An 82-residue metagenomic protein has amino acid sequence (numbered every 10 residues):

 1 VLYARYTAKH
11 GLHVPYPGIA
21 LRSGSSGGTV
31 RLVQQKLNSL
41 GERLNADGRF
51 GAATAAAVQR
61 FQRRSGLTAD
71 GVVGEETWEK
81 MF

Functional and structural regions predicted by a protein language model:
L2-G48: Acidic, Ser/Thr/Pro/Gly-enriched interdomain connector segments
L37, V58-F61: Conserved hydrophobic/aromatic packing and binding residues within compact polymer-binding modules
Q62, V73: DNA major-groove recognition helix of helix-turn-helix
S65: Conserved micro-motifs of the catalytic ATP-binding
E75-M81: PDZ domains, with a preference for the canonical peptide-binding region formed by the helix
